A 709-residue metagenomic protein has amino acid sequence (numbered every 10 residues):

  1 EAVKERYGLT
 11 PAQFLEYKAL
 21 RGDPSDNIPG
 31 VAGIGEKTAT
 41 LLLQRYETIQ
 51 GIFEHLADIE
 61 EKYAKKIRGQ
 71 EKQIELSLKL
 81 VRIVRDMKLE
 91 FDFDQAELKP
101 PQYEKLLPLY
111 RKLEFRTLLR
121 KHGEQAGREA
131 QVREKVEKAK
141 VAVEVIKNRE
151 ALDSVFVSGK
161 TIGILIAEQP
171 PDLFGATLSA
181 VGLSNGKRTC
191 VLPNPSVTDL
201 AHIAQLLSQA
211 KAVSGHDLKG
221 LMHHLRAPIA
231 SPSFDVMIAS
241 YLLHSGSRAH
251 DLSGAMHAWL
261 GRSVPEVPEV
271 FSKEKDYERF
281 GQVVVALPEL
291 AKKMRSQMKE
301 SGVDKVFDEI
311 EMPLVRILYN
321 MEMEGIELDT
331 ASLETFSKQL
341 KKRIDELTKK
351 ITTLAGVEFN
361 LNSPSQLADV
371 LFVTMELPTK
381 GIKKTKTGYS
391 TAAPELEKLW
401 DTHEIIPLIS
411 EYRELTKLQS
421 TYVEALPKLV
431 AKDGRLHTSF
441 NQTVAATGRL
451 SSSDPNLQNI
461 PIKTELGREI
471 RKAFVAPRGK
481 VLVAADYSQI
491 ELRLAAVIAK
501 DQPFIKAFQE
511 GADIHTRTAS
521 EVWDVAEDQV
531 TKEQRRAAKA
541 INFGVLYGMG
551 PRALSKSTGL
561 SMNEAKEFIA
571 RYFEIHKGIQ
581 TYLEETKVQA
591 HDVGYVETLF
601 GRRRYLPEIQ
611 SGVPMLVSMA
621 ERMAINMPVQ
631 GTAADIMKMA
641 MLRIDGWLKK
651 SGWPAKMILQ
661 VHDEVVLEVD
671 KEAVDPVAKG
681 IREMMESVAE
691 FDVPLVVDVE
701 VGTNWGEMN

Functional and structural regions predicted by a protein language model:
E1-A12, G182-G186, D199-M298: Charged catalytic and DNA/RNA-contacting regions of genome-maintenance and nucleic-acid-processing enzymes
E1-M87: Extended two-metal-dependent nuclease catalytic cores across DNA- and RNA-processing enzymes
G69, A96, I644-D698: C-terminal structured "cap/appendage" subdomains that terminate the fold
Q70-N194, Q209-V213, L218, K275-D276 (+9 more regions): Conserved "right-hand" nucleotidyltransferase catalytic core of DNA-directed polymerases
G182-K187, S240-E266, R279-G281, A286 (+1 more regions): Function-dense linear segments that define catalytic or interfacial modules in macromolecule-processing proteins
M298-I310, L314, I636, A640-V661 (+1 more regions): Active-site palm subdomain of RNA-directed nucleic acid polymerases
M323, A431, H437-T438, Q442-A445 (+3 more regions): Conserved catalytic core of nucleic-acid polymerases
K342-K349, T353-E404, E574-R622, N626 (+1 more regions): C-terminal polymerase-core module
